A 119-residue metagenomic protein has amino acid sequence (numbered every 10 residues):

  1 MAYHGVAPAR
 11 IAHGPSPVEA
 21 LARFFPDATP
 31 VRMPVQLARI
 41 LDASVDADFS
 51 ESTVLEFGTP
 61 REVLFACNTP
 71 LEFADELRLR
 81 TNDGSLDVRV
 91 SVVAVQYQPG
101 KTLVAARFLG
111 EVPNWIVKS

Functional and structural regions predicted by a protein language model:
M1-S119: Structured alpha-helical
